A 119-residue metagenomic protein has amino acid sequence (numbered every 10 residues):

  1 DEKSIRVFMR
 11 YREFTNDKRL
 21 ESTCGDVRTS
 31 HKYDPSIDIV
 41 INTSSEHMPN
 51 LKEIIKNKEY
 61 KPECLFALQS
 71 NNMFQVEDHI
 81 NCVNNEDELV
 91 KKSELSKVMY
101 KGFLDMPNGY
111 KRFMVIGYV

Functional and structural regions predicted by a protein language model:
D1, S45, N71: An acidic- and aromatic-residue-enriched active-site/binding cleft used to recognize and process polar
D1-I41: S-adenosyl-L-methionine
K3-I5, S30-H31, M48-N50, Q75-E77: Eukaryotic short linear interaction motifs
C24-K32, S36-A67: Active-site/pore-lining binding-face segments in mid-to-C-terminal subdomains
P49-V115: C-terminal substrate-binding/active-site "lid" region of AdoMet-derived donor-dependent transferases
G117-V119: Short beta-strand-to-coil "C-cap" segments at the C-terminal boundary of structured domains/repeats, marking
